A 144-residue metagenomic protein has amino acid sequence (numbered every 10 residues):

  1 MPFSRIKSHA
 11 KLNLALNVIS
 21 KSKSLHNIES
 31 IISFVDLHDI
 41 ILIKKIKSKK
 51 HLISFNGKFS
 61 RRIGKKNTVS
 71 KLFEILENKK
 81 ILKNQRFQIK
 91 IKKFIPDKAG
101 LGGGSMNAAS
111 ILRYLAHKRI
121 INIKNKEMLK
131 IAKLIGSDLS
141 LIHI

Functional and structural regions predicted by a protein language model:
M1-A99, A116-I123: ATP-binding N-lobe of GHMP and related small-molecule kinases
S70, A109-R113, L129: Predominant activation on well-ordered alpha-helical scaffold segments within soluble catalytic domains
L101-G103: Flexible lysine-rich "adenylation lid" loop at the C-terminal edge of ANL adenylation domains
S105-R119: Short, small-residue alpha-helix embedded
K124-I135: Short, well-structured alpha-helical segments that form the helix of a local strand-helix-strand
I142-I144: Conserved small/polar residues in nucleotide/adenosyl-binding loops
